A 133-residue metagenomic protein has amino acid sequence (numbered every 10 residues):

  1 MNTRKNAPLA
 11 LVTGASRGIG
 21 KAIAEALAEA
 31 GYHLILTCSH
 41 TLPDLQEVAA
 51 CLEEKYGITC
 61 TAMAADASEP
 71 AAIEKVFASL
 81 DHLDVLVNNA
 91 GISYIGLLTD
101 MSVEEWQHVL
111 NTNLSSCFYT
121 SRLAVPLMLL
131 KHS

Functional and structural regions predicted by a protein language model:
A7-P8, H82-L83, M128-S133: Active-site loop of short-chain dehydrogenase/reductase
S16-G18: Conserved glycine-rich cofactor-binding loop
A30-E47: Conserved glycine-rich Rossmann-like NAD(P)H-binding loop of the short-chain dehydrogenase/reductase
L42, M63-K75, V103: The beta1-alpha1 cofactor-binding region of Rossmann-like NAD(H)/NADP(H)-dependent oxidoreductases
A90-Y94: Conserved NAD(P)H cofactor-binding loop of Rossmann-fold oxidoreductase domains
L97-L98, E105-L110: Substrate-binding pocket helix/loop in short-chain dehydrogenase/reductase
S121-R122: A short, exposed helix-loop element centered on a Lys and neighboring polar residues
